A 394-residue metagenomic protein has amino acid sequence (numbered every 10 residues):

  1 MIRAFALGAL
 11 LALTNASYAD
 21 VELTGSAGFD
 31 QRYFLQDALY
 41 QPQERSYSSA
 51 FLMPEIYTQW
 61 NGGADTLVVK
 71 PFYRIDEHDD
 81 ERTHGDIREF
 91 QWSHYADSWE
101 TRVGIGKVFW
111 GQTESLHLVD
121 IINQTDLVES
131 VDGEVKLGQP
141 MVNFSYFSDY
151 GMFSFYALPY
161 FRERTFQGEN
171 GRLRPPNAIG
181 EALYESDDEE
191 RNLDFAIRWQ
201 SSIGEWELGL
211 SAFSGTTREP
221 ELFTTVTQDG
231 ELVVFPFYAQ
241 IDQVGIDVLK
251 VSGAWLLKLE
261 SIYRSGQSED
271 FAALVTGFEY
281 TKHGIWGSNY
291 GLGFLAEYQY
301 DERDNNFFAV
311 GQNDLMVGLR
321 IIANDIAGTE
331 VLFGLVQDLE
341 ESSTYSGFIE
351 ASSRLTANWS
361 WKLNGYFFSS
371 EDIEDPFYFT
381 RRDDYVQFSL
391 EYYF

Functional and structural regions predicted by a protein language model:
V21, G62-L67, W99-T101, Y150-F153 (+5 more regions): Repeated loop/turn-to-beta-strand initiation elements of outer-membrane beta-barrel proteins
V21, I56-W60, S93-A96, I105 (+10 more regions): Residue-level signature of outer-membrane beta-barrel architecture
G25-A27, V69-P71, V103, F144 (+10 more regions): Membrane-embedded beta-strand positions of outer-membrane beta-barrel proteins
A27-Y33, D37, T66-E77, R88 (+5 more regions): Transmembrane beta-strand segments that form the barrel wall of outer-membrane beta-barrel proteins
E44-L52, T83-R88, K136-P140, F147 (+7 more regions): Residues that define the transmembrane beta-barrel architecture of outer-membrane proteins
Y57-L173, G204, S370: Outer membrane beta-barrel
F144, F278, F367, T380-F394: Outer-membrane beta-barrel "beta-signal"
S252-D338: Detector for outer-membrane/organellar transmembrane beta-barrel domains, recognizing the amphipathic beta-strand
